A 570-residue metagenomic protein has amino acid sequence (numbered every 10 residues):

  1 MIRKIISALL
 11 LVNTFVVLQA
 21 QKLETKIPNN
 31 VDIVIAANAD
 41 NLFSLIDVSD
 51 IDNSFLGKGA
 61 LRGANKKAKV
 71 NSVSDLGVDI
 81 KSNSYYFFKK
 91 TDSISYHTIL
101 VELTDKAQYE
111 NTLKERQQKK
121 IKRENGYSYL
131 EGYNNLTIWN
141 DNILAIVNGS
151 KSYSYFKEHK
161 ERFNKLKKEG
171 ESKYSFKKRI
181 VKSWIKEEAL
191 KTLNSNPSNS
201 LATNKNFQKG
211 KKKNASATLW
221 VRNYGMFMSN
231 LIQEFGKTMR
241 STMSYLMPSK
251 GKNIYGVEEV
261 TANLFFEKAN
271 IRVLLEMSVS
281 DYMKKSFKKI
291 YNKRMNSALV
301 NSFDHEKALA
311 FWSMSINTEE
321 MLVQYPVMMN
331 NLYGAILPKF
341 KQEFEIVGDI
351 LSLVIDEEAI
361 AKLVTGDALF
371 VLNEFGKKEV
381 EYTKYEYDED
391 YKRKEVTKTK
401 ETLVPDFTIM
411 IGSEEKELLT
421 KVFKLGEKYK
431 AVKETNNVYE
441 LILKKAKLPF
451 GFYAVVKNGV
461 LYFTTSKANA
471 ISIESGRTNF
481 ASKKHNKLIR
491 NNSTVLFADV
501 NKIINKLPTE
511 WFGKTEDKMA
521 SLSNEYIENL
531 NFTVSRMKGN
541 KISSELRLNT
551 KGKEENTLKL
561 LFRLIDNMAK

Functional and structural regions predicted by a protein language model:
M1-I27, I35, M537, K551-L558 (+1 more regions): Bacterial Sec-dependent N-terminal signal peptides
Q21-N125, S175-K186, T192-K394, L564-K570: Structural boundary/hinge residues at secondary-structure and domain interfaces
I35, D75-L201, A361-R490: Single conserved position on a long alpha-helix in the C-terminal lobe of the eukaryotic protein kinase
F43, T318-M321, K416-L419, N469-S472 (+1 more regions): Flexible loop/turn segments at secondary-structure boundaries
Y86-F87, N134-N140, G251-K268, D367-N373 (+2 more regions): Broad, structure-driven detector of short, well-ordered beta-strand segments within folded domains
N142-N148, V260-Y282, V404-G412, L461 (+1 more regions): Short, hydrophobic/proline-enriched secondary-structure or compact coil segments at domain edges
K157-R162, I232, L246-K252, I336-D349 (+2 more regions): Extended, charge-rich low-complexity interaction segments
A468, E474-K570: Long, C-terminal catalytic modules of enzymes
